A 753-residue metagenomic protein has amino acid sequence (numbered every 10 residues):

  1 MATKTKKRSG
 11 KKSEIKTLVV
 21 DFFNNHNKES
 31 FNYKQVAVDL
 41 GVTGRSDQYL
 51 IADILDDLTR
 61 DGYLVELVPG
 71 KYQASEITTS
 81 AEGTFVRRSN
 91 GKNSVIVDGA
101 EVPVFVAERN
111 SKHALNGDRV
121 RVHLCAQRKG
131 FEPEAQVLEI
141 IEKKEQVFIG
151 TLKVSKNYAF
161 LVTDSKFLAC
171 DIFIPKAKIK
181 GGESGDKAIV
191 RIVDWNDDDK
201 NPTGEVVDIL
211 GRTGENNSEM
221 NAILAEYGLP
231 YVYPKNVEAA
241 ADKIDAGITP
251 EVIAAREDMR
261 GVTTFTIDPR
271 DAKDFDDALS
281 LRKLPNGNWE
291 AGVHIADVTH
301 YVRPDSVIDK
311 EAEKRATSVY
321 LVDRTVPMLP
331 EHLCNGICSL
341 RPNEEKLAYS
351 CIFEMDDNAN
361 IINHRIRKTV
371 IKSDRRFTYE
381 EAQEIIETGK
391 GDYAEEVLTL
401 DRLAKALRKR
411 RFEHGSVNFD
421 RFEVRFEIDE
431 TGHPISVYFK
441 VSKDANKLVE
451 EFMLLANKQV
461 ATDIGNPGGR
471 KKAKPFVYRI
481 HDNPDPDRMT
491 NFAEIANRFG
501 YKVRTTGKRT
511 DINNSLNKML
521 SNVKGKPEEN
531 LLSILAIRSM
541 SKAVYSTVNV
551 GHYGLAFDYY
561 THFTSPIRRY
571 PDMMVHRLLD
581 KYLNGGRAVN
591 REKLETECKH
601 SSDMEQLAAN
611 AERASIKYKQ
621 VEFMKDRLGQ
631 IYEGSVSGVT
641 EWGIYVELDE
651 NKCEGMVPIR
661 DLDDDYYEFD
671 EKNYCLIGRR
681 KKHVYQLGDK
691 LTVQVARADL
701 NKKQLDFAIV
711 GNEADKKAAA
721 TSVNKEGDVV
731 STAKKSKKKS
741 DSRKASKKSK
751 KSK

Functional and structural regions predicted by a protein language model:
M1-E14, Y666-C675, I709-K753: Acidic, low-complexity intrinsically disordered tails
A2-G292, T299-E344, F377, C675-L676 (+1 more regions): Charge-lined substrate channels and their catalytic hotspots, especially those that engage the 3′ end of RNA
V38, W195-N196, A222-L229, N236-D663 (+3 more regions): Electropositive polyanion-binding surfaces
V97, T163, D356, D429 (+4 more regions): Acidic/polar residues at beta-strand termini and the immediately following turn/coil
V102-A107, L168-I174, K652-D670, K717-A720: A short macromolecule-binding patch
K682-Q686: Divalent-cation-assisted or electrostatically stabilized phosphate/pyrophosphate-binding catalytic cores
